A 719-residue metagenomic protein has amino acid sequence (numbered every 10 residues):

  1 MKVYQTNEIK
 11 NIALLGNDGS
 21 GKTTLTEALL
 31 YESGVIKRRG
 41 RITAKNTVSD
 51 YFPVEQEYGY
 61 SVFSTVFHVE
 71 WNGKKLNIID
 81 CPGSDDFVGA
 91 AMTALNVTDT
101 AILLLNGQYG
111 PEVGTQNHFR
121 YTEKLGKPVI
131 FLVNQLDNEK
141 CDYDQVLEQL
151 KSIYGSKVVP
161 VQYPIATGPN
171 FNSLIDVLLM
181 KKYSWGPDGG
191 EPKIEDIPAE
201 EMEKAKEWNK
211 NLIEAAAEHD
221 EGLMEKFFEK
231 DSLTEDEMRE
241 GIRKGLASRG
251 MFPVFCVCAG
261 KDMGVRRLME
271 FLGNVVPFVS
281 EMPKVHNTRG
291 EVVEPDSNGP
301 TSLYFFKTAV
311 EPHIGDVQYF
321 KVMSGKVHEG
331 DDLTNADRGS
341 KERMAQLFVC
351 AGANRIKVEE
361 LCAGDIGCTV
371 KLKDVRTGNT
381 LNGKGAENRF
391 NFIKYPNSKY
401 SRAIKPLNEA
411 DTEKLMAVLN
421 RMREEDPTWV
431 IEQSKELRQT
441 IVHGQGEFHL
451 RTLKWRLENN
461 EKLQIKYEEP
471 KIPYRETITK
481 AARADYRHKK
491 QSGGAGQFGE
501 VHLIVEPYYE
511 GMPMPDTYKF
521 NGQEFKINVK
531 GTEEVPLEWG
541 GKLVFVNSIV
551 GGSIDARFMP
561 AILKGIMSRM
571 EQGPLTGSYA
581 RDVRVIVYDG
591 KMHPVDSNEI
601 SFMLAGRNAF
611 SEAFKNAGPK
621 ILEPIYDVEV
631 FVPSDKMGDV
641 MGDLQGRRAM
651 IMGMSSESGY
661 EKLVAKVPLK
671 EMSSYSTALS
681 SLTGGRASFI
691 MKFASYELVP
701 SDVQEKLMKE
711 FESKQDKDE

Functional and structural regions predicted by a protein language model:
M1-E719: Structural and coupling elements of P-loop NTPases
